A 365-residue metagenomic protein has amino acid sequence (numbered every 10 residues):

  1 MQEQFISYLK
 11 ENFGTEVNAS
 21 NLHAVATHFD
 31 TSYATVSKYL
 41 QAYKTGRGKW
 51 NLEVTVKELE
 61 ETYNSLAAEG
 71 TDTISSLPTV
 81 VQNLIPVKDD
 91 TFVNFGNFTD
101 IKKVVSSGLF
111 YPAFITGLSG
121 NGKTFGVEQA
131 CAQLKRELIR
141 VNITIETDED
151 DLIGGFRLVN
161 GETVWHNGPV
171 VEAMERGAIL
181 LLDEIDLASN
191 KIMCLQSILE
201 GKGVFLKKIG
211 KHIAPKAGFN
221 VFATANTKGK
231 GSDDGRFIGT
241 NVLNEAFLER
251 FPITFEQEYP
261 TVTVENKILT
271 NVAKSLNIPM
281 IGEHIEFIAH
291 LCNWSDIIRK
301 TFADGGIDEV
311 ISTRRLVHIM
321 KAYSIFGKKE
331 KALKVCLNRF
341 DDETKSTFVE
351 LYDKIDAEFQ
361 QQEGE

Functional and structural regions predicted by a protein language model:
M1-V17: Positively charged, polyanion-binding regions of nucleic-acid-associated proteins
S20-D30, T35-R47, L52-E53, E60-E365: C-terminal regulatory/interaction module of P-loop NTP-utilizing enzymes
